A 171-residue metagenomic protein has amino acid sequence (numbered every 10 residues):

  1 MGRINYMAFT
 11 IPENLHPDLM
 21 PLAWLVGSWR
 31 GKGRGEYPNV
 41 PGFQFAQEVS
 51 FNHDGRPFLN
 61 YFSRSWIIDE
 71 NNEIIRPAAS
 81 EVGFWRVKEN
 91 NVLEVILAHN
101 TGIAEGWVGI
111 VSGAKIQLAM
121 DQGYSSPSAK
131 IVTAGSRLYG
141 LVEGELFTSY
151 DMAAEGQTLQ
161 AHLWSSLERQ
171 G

Functional and structural regions predicted by a protein language model:
G2-F58, W66-I74, E143, A154-G171: Amphipathic/hydrophobic helical signal segments and adjacent flexible N-terminal regions that mediate secretion
G31, L59-S63, L93-L97, I116-M120 (+1 more regions): Short hydrophobic/aromatic-rich beta-strand segments that constitute the beta-sheet cores of beta-sandwich/beta-barrel
F43-F45, A79, I103, I131-T133 (+1 more regions): Residues that act as N-cap/strand-start positions at coil-to-secondary-structure junctions
Q44-A46, D54-F58, A78-V82, K88-V92 (+1 more regions): Short connector loops at helix/strand junctions that flank enzyme active sites, especially segments positioning acidic
A46-N52, E81-R86, G106-I110, A134-G140 (+2 more regions): Hydrophobic/aromatic beta-strand elements that line small-molecule binding cavities or substrate pockets in beta-rich
I68-V108: Helix-adjacent hinge/juxtasegments
T101-A104, V111-S136: Acidic, glycine-rich flexible loop segments
